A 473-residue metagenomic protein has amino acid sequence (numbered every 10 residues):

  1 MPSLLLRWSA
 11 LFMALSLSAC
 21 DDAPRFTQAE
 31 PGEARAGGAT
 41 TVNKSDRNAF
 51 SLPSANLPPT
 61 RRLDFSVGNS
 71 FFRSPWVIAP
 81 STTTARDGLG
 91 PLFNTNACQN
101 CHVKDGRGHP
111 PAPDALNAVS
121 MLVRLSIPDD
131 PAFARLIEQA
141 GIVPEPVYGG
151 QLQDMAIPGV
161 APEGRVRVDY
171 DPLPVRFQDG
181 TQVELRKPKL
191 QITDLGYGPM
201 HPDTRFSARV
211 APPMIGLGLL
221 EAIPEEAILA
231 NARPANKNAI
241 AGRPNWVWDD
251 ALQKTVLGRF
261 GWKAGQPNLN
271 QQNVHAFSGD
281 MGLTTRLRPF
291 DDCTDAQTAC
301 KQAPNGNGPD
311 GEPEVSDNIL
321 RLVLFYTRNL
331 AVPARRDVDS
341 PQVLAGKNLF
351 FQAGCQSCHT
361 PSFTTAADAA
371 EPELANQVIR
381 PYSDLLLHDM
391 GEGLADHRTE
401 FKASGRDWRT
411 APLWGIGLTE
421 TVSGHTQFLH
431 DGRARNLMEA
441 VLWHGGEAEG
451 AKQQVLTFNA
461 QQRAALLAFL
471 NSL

Functional and structural regions predicted by a protein language model:
M1-S9: Bacterial N-terminal signal peptides that target proteins for export
W8-S18: Bacterial N-terminal signal peptides
C20-L473: Periplasmic c-type cytochrome electron-transfer domains
